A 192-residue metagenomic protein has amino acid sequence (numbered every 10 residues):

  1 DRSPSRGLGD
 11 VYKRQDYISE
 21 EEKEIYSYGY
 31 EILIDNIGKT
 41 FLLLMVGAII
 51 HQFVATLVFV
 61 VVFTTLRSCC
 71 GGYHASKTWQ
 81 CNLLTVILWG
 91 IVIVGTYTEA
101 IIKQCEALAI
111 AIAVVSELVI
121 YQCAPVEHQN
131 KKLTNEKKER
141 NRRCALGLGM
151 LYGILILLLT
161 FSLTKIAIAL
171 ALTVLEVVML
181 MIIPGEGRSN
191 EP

Functional and structural regions predicted by a protein language model:
D1-Y12: Single conserved hydrophobic/aromatic residue that forms the stacking wall/gate of nucleotide- or nucleobase-binding
G47-F59, A107-A113: Structural signature of hydrophobic alpha-helical transmembrane segments
F63-A75, Q122-K131, G185: C-terminal ends of transmembrane helices
S76-I87, E106-A111, E136-R140: Cytoplasmic-side transmembrane-helix entry/capping segments in multi-pass membrane proteins
V92-Q104, L148-L163: Hydrophobic alpha-helical transmembrane segments in multi-pass integral membrane proteins
K103-S116, T173: Alpha-helical transmembrane segments
V126-G149: Membrane-helix boundary/juxtamembrane motif in polytopic membrane proteins
A167-M181: Small-residue-rich transmembrane alpha-helices that serve as helix-helix interface/gating elements in multipass
